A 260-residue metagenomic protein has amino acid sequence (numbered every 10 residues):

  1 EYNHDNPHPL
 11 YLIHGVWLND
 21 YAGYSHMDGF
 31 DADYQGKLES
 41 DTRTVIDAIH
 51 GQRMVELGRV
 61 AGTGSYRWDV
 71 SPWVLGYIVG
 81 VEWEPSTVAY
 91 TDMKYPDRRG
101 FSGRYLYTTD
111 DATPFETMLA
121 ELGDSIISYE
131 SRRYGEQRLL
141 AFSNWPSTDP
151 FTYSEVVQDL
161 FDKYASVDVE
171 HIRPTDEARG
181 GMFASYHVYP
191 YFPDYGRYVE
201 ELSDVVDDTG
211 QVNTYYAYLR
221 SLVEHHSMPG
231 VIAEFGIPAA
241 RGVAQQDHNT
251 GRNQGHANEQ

Functional and structural regions predicted by a protein language model:
E1-R53, R67, L122-R138, D204-V205 (+1 more regions): Aromatic-lined substrate-binding rim segments of carbohydrate-active enzymes
Y2-P9, Y24-D47, D69-S102, E155-K163 (+1 more regions): Aromatic- and acidic-residue-enriched segments that line the glycan-binding/catalytic groove of carbohydrate-active
Y2-Y11, R67-S71, R173-R179, L222-H225: Acidic (Asp/Glu)-rich catalytic clusters
L10-V16, L75-V79, L140-F142, A184-Y186 (+1 more regions): Hydrophobic faces of well-ordered beta-strands that scaffold small-molecule active sites in alpha/beta enzyme cores
A32-V60, P114-S125, F161-E170, V205-L219 (+1 more regions): Well-ordered, non-membrane alpha-helical segments in soluble/globular domains
D33, K37-R43, Y90-T117, Y198-G210 (+1 more regions): A solvent-exposed, charged loop/short amphipathic helix patch at secondary-structure junctions
D97-L140, G180: Active-site neighborhood of glycoside hydrolase catalytic domains
L140, T152-D247: Glycoside hydrolase catalytic-domain groove-lining segments
